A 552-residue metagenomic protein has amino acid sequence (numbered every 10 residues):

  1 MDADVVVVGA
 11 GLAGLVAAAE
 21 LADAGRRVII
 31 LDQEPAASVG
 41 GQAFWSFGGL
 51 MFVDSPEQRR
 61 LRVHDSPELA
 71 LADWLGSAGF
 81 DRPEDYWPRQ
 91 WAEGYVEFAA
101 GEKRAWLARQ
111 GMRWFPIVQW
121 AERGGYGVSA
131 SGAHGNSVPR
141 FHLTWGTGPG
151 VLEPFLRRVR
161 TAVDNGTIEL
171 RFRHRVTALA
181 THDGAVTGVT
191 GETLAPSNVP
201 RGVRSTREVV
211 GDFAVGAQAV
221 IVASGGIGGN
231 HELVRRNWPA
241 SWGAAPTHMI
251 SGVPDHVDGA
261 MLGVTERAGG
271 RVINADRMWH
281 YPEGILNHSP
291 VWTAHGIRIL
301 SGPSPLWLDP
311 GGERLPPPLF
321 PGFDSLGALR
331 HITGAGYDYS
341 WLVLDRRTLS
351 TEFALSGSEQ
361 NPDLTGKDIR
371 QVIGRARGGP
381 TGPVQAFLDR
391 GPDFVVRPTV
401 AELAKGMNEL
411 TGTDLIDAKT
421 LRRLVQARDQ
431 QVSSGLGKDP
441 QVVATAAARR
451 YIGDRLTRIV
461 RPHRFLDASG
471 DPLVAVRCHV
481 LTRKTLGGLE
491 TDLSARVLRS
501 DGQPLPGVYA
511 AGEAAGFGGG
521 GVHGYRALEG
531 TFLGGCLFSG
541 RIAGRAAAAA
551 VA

Functional and structural regions predicted by a protein language model:
M1-A13, I29: Beta1/beta-strand and adjacent pyrophosphate-binding region of the FAD-binding site in flavoprotein oxidoreductases
M1-V5, D23, V522, A549-A552: Extreme N-terminal leader/targeting segments of oxidoreductases
D23-F44: Glycine-rich FAD pyrophosphate-binding loop
F44-W74: N-terminal glycine-rich dinucleotide-binding loop that anchors FAD/FMN and/or NAD(P) in oxidoreductases
A92-F213, H231-E232, I285, V425-R461 (+1 more regions): Conserved redox-cofactor binding core of oxidoreductases
P196-H288, E529, L533-I542: Glycine-rich loop(s) and the adjacent beta-strand/alpha-helix scaffold that form part
L262, A268-I416: An anion/pyrophosphate-binding glycine-rich loop and adjacent beta-alpha core in soluble alpha-beta enzymes
D414-G518, V522: A glycine-rich dinucleotide-binding beta-alpha-beta segment and adjacent secondary-structure elements that constitute
